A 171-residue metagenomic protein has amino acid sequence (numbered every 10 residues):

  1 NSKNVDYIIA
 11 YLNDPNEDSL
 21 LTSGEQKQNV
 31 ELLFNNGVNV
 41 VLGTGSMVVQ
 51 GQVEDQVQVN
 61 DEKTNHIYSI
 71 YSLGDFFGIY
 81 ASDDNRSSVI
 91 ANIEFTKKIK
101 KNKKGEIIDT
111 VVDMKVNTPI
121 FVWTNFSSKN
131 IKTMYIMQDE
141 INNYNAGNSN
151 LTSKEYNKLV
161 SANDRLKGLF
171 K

Functional and structural regions predicted by a protein language model:
N1-D6, E31, T64, Y80 (+3 more regions): Catalytic-site microenvironment of enzymes that process N-acetyl-hexosamine-containing cell-wall polysaccharides
N1-I8, D55-V59, K63-S69, I99-K101 (+1 more regions): Beta-strand-turn-beta hairpins that frame and shape the catalytic cleft of phosphate-ester-processing enzymes
N1-L21: Short acidic, glycine-rich surface-loop motifs adjacent to enzyme active sites
N13-E17, M47, G74-F76, P119: Active-site beta-loop-alpha junctions enriched in small/polar residues
G24-V89: Conserved beta-sheet core of the metallophosphoesterase superfamily
D83-K171: A short C-terminal boundary segment appended to hydrolase-like catalytic domains
